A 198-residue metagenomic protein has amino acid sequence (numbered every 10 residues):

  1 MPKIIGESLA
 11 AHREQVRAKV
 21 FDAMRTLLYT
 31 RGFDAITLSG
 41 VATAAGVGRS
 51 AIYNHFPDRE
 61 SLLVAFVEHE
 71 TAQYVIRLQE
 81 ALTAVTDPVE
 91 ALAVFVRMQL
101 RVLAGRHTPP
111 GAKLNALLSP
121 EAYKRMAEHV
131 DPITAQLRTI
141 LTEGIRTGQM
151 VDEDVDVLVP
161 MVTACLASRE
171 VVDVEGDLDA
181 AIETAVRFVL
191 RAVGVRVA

Functional and structural regions predicted by a protein language model:
M1-I4, V94, R101, A135-V151 (+1 more regions): C-terminal peripheral helix-coil segments that are non-catalytic and often amphipathic
M1-R31, A35-A44, S61: Basic, helix-initiating cap at the start of DNA-binding domains
L9, L28, T37-L38, R49 (+4 more regions): Amphipathic alpha-helical segments enriched in hydrophobic/aromatic and basic residues that form the DNA-contacting
R13-M24, V41, F66-E70, Y74 (+2 more regions): Generic hydrophobic, amphipathic alpha-helix propensity
V16, R59, E70, Y74 (+5 more regions): Hydrophobic/aromatic residues within well-ordered alpha-helical segments
A45-F56: Short hydrophobic/aromatic patch on the recognition helix
A65, I76-G105, L158-V162: Hydrophobic alpha-helical connector segments
L100-R138, V171: Short secondary-structure transition hinges
